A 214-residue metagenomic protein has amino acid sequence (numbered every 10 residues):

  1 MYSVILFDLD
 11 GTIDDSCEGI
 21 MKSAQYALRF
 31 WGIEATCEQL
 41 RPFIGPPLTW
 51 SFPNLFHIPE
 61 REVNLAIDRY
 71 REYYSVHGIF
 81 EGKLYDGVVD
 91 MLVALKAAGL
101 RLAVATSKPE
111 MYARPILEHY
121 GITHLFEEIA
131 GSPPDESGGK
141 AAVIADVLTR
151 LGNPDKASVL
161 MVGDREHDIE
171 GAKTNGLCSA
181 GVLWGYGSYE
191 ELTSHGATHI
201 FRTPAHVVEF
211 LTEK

Functional and structural regions predicted by a protein language model:
Y2-D90, A98: N-terminal helical cap/lid subdomain that shapes the substrate entry/recognition surface in HAD-like hydrolases
V4, K140-I169: Conserved Lys-Pro-Asp/Glu-containing loop-to-beta segment of HAD-superfamily phosphomonoesterases, centered on
A24, M91-L117, A130-S132: Substrate-recognition element of Asp-dependent hydrolases with the DxDx(T/V) motif
E34, I122-E127, P154, T198-F201: Conserved H-loop
Q39, T123-G138, S158: A short, structured active-site edge motif that brings together acidic residues
V89-K96, I169-K173: Surface-exposed amphipathic alpha-helices with a cationic face
A97-L100, L151-K156, K214: Glycine-rich phosphate-binding loop signature in dinucleotide/nucleotide-binding domains
M161-R202: Acidic, Mg2+-coordinating phosphoryl-transfer loop and its flanking beta/alpha structural elements, shared across
